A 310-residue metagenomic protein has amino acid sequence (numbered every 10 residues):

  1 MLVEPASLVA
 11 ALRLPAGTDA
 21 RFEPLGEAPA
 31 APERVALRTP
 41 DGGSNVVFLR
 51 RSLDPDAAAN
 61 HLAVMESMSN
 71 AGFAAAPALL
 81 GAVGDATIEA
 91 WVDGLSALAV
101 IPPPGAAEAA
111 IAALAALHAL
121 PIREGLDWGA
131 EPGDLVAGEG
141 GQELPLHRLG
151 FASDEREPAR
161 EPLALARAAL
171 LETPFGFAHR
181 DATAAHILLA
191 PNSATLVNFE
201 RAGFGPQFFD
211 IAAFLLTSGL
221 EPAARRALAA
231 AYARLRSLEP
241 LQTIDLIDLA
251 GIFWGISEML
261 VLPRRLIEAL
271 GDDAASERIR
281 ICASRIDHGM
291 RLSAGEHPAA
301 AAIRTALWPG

Functional and structural regions predicted by a protein language model:
E4-P15, I122-R180, G295-W308: An alpha-helical support segment within catalytic cores of ATP-dependent transferases
L14-P24: Conserved N-terminal boundary motif of the eukaryotic protein kinase catalytic domain
G26-T39, L165-F209: Active-site acidic catalytic loop and adjacent metal/ATP-binding pocket of ATP-dependent phosphoryl transfer enzymes
A30-A31, R38-G129: ATP-binding pocket architecture of kinase catalytic cores
L49-L53, A116-R123, P132, A137-R148 (+4 more regions): Catalytic cores of nucleotide-enabled group-transfer and carboxylate-activating enzymes in metabolic and assembly-line
D85-P103, E143-R148, S257-D272: A glycine-centered beta->alpha junction motif in the catalytic cores of kinase/phosphotransferase enzymes
F208-E239, G251-D272, A283-S284, H288-G289: Active-site activation/catalytic loop segments of kinase-like enzymes and analogous catalytic loops in related
R278-A299: Amphipathic, Lys/Arg-enriched alpha-helical patches that create a basic surface for binding polyanionic ligands
